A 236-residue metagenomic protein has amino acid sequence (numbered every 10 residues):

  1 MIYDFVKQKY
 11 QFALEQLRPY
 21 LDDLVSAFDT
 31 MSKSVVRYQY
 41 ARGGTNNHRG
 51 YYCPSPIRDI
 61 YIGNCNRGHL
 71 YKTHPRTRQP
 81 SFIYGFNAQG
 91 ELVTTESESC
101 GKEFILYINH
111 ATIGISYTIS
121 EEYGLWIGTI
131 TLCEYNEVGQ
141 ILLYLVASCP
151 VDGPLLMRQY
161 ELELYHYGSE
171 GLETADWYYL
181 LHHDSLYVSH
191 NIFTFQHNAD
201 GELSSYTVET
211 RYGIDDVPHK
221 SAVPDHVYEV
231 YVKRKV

Functional and structural regions predicted by a protein language model:
M1-V236: Buried hydrophobic residues that stabilize the cores of well-folded domains
